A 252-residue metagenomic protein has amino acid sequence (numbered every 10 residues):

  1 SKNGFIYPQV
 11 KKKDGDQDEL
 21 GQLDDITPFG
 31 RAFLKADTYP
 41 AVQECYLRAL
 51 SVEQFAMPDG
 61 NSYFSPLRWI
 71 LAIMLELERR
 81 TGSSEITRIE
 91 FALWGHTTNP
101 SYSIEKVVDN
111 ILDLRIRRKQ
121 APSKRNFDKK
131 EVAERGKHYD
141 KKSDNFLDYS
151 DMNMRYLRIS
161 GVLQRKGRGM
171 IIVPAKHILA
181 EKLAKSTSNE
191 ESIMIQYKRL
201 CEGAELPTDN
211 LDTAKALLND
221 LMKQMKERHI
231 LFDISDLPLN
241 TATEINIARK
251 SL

Functional and structural regions predicted by a protein language model:
S1-R249: Donor-sugar nucleotide-binding helix/loop cap in glycosyltransferases
L252: Conserved catalytic cores of phosphodiester-cleaving nucleases, focusing on short active-site segments
